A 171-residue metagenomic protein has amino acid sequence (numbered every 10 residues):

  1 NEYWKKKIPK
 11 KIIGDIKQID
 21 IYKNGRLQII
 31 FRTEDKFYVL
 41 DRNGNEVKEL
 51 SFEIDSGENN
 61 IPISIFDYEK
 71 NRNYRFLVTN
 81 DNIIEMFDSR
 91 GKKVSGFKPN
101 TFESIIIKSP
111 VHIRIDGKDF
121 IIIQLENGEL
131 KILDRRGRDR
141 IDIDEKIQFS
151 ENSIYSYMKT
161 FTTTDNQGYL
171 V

Functional and structural regions predicted by a protein language model:
N1-V171: Extracytoplasmic/lumenal domain signature
